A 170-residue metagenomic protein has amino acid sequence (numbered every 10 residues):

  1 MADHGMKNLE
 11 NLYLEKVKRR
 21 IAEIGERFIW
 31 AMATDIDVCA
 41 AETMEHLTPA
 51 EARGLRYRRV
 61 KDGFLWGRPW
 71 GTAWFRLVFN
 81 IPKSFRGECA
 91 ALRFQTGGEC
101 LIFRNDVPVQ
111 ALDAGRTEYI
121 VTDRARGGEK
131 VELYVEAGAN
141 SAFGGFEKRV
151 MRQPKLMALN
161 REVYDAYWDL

Functional and structural regions predicted by a protein language model:
A2-F85: Extended carbohydrate-recognition surfaces in non-catalytic/accessory domains of CAZymes and lectin-like proteins
A2-R27, A31-D35, V135-L170: An acidic-aromatic loop/edge-strand motif
M44-L47, G63, G98, P108 (+1 more regions): Short loop/turn segments at secondary-structure transitions that flank enzyme active sites
T72-V78, C89-A91, K130-E132: Intrinsic-disorder/low-complexity, polar/charged segments enriched in Ser/Thr/Lys/Arg/Asp/Glu/Gln
N80-P82, Q95-G97, G138: Solvent-exposed strand-to-loop "edge" motifs in beta-rich extracellular domains
R86-R104, L133: Aromatic-lined ligand-binding clefts that engage carbohydrates, nucleic acids, or primary amines
L101-R149: Beta-strand-rich ligand-recognition modules
